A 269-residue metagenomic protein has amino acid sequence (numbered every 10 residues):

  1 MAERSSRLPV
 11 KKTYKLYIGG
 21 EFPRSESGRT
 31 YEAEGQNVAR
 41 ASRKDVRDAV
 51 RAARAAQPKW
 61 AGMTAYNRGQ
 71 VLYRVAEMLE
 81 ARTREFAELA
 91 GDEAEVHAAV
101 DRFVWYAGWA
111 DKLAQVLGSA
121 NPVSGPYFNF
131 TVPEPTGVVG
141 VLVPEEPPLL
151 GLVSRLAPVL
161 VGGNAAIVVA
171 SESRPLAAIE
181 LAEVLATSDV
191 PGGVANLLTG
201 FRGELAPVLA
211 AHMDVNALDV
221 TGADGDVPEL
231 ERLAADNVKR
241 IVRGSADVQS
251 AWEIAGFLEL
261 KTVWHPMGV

Functional and structural regions predicted by a protein language model:
M1-E88, Q249, W264-G268: Short, structured beta/alpha segment
E32, R68, G163, A195 (+1 more regions): Residue-level signal for inorganic ion chemistry
A41, A94, A98, E172-L176 (+2 more regions): Short beta->alpha linker loops
V46-R47, R51, K59, G69-R84 (+2 more regions): Long amphipathic alpha-helix in the N-terminal Rossmann-like dinucleotide-binding domain of NAD(P)-dependent
M78, V100-R102, A107, V184 (+3 more regions): Alpha-helical structural signal in soluble globular domains
A81, E85, P147, P175-L176 (+2 more regions): Short alpha-helical
G108-P191: Conserved small-residue-rich beta-alpha loop and adjacent elements that most often cradle the phosphate/pyrophosphate
L113, P133-L142, S188-V269: Conserved NAD(P)+-binding/catalytic subdomain of aldehyde/semialdehyde dehydrogenases
